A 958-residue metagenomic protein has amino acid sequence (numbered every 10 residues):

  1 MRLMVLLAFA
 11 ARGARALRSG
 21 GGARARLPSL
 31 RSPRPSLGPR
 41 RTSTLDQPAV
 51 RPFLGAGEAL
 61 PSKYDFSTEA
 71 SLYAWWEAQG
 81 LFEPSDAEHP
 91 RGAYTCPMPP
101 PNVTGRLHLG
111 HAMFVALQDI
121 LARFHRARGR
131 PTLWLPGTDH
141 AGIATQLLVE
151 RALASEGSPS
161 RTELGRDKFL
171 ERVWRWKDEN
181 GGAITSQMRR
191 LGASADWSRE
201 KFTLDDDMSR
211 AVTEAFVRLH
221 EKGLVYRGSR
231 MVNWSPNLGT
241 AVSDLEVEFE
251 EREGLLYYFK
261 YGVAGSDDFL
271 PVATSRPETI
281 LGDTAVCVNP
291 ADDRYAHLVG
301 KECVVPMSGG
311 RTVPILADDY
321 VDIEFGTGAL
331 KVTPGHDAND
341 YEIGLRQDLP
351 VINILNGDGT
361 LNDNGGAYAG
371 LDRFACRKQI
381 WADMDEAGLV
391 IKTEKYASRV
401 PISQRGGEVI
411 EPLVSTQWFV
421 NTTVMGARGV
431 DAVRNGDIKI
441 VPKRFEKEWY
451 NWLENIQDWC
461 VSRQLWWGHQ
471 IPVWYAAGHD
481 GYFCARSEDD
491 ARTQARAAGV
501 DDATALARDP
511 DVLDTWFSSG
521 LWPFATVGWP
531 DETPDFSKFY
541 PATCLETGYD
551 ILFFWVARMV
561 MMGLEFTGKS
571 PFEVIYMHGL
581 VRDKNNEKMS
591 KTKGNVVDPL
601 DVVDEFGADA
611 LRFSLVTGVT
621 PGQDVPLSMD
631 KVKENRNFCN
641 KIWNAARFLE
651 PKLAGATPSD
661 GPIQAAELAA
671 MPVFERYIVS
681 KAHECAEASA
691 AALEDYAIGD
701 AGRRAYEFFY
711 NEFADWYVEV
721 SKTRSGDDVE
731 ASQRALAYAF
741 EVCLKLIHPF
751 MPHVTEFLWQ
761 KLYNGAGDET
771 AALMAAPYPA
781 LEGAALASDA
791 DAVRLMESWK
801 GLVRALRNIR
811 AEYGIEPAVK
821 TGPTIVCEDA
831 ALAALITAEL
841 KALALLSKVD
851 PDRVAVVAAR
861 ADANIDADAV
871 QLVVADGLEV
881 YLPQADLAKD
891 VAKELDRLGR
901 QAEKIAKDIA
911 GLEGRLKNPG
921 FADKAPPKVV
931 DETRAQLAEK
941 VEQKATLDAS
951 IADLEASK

Functional and structural regions predicted by a protein language model:
M1-A25: N-terminal chloroplast transit peptides
M4, L60-S62, G110, G137-H140 (+12 more regions): Conserved short loop/turn motifs at secondary-structure junctions
L17, P28-P48, P52-L54: N-terminal mitochondrial targeting presequences
T44-A291, L316, T333-G365, M384 (+10 more regions): N-terminal, positively charged nucleic-acid-binding surface of large information/translation enzymes
D46-A49, Y258, N451-F517, L521 (+3 more regions): Feature 926 captures the class I aminoacyl-tRNA synthetase adenylation module centered on the KMSKS loop
P90-M98, I120, E156-S160, T185-G192 (+9 more regions): Active-site-adjacent bridging/hinge elements
G110-R123, G129-R130, T138-D139, M208-A211 (+9 more regions): Structured ligand/cofactor/substrate-binding pocket environments in proteins
R123-P131, A152-E163, S186, R190-A195 (+18 more regions): Secondary-structure transition/capping motifs at alpha-helix termini and the adjoining loop/turn into the next element
